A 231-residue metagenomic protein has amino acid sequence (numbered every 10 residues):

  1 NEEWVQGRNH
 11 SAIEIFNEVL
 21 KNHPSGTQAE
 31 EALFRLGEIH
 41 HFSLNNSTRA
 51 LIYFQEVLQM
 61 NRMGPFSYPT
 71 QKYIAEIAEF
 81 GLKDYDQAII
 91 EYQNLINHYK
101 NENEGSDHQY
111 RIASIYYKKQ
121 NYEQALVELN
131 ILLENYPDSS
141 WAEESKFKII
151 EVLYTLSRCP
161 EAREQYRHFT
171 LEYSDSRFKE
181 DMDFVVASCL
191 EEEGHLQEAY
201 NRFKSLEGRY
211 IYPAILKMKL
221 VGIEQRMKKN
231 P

Functional and structural regions predicted by a protein language model:
N1-P231: Acidic, polar-rich low-complexity tracts and alpha-helical solenoid repeat scaffolds
